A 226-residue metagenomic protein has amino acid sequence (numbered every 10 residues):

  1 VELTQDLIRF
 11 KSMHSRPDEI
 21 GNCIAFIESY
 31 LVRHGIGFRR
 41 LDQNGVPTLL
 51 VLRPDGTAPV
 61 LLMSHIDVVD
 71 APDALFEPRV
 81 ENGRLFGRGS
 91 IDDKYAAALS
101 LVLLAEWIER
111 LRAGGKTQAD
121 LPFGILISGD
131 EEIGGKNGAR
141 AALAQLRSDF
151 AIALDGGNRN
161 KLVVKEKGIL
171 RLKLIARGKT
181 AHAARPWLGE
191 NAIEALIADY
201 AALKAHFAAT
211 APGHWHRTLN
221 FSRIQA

Functional and structural regions predicted by a protein language model:
V1-S90, E109-A119: Acidic/His- and Gly-rich active-site-bordering loop/insert found across diverse amide/peptide-bond hydrolases
Q5, E28, A98-L101, A105 (+2 more regions): Predominant activation on well-ordered alpha-helical scaffold segments within soluble catalytic domains
K11, L31, V51, L62-H65 (+6 more regions): Buried hydrophobic positions in well-ordered alpha/beta secondary-structure cores of metabolic enzymes
P59-L61, L85, D149-A153, R171-K173: Short glycine-aspartate micro-motif
H65-V69, G157-N158, G168-I169, Q225: Short glycine-enriched loops at secondary-structure junctions
L85-A98, E109-L111, W187-I193: Short, conserved micro-motifs enriched in small and acidic residues
K94-K167: Acidic/histidine-rich catalytic neighborhood of metal-dependent amide-processing enzymes
V164, A183-Q225: Acidic-enriched catalytic cores of C-N bond-cleaving enzymes acting on peptides and small amides
